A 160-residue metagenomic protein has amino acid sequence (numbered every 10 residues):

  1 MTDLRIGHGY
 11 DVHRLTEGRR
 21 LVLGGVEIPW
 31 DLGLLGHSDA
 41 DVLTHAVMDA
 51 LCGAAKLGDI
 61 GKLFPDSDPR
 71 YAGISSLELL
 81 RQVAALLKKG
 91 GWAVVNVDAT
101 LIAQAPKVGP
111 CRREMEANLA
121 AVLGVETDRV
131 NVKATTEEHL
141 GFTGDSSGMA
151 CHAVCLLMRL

Functional and structural regions predicted by a protein language model:
T2-R113, N118, V122-L123: RNase III-family endoribonuclease catalytic core
E126-R129: Short acidic capping loops at alpha-helix termini that bridge into adjacent secondary structure
V132-T136: Pyridoxal 5′-phosphate
L140-G144: Positively charged, low-complexity, intrinsically disordered RNA-binding extensions
D145-L160: C-terminal edge-of-domain segments
